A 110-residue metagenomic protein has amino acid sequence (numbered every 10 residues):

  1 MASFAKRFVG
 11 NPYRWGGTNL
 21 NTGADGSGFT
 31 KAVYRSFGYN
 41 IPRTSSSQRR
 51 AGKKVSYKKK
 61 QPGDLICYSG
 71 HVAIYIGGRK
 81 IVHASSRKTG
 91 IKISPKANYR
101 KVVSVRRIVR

Functional and structural regions predicted by a protein language model:
M1-F4, Y39-V55, G70, I76-R110: Aromatic- and glycine-rich peptidoglycan recognition patches
F4-P62: Catalytic cysteine-centered active-site loop
